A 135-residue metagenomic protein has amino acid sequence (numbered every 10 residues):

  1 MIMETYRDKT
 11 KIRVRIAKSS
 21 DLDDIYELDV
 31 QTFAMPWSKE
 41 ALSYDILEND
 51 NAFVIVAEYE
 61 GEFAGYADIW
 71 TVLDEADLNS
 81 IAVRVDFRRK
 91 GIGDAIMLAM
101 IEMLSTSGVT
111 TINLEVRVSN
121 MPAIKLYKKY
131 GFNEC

Functional and structural regions predicted by a protein language model:
M1-K11: Terminal substrate-recognition subdomain of acyl/acetyltransferases
R7-K9, I16-D86, M97-S107: Acetyl-CoA-dependent GNAT
V14, R89, V116: Conserved SAM-binding loop
D21, G91-G93, N120: Conserved G/P- and acidic residue-centered "switch" motifs that form tight phosphate/ATP-binding loops in soluble
N113-E115, N133-C135: Conserved catalytic-core motifs of GNAT/GCN5-like acyltransferases
L114-I124: Conserved beta-strand-loop-alpha-helix junction that forms the acyl-donor binding cleft
Y127, F132: Conserved active-site tyrosine of GNAT-family acetyltransferases
